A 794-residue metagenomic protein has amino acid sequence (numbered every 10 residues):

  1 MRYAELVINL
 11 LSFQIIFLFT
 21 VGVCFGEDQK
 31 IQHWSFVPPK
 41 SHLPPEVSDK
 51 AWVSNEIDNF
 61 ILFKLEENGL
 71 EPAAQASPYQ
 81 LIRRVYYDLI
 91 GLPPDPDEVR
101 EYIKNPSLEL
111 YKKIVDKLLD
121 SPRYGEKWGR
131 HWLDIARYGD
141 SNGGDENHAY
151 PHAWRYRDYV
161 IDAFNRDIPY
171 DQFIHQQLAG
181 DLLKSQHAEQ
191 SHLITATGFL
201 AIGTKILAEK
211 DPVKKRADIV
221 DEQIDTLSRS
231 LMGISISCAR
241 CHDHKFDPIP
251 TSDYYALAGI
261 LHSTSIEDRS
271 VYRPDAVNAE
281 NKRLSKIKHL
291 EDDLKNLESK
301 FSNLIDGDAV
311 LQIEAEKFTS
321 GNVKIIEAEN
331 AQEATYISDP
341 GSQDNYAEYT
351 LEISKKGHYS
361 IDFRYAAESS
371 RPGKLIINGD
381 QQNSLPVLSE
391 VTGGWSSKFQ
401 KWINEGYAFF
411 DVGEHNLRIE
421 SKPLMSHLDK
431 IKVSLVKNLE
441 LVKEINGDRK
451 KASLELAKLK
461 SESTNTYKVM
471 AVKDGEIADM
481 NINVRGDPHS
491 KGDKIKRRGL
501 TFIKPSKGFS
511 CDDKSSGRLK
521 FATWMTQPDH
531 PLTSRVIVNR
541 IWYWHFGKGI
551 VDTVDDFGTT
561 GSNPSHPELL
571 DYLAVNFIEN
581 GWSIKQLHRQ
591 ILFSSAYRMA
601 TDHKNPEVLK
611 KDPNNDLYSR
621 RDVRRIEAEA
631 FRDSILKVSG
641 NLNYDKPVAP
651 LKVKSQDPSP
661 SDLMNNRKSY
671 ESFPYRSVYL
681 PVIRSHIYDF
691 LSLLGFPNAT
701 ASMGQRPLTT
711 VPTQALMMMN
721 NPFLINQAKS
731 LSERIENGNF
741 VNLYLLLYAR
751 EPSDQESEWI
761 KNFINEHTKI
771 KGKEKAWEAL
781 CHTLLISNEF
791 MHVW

Functional and structural regions predicted by a protein language model:
N9-G22: Bacterial N-terminal signal peptides
C24-G26: Boundary at the C-terminal end of the N-terminal hydrophobic targeting segment
P39-P44, P94-V99, Y138-Y156, K205-P212 (+2 more regions): Short His/Asp/Glu-rich catalytic/ion-coordination signatures at enzyme active sites or charged loops
K40-S54, A208-V220, S263-N303, K504-F509 (+3 more regions): Electron-transfer interface patches adjacent to heme c in soluble/periplasmic c-type cytochromes and di-/multiheme
A51-R83, D88, P93-R123, Y138-Q176 (+7 more regions): Primarily short, surface-exposed interaction patches in extracytoplasmic proteins
L183, E189-S285, L691, M703: Sequence context surrounding c-type heme c attachment/ligation sites in exported
S299-K451, E455-K458: Extracytoplasmic
L780: Globin-like tetrapyrrole-binding proteins
